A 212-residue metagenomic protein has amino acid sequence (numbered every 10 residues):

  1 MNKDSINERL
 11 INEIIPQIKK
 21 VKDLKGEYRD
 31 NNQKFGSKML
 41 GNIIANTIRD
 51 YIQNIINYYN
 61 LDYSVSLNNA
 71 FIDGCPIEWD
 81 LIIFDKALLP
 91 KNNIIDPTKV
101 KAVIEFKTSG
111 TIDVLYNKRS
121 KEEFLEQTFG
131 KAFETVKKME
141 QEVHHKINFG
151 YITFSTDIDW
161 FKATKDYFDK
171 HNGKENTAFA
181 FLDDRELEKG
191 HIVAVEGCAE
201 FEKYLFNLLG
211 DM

Functional and structural regions predicted by a protein language model:
M1-M212: Intrinsically disordered, low-complexity Ser/Thr/Pro/Gly-rich regulatory segments
